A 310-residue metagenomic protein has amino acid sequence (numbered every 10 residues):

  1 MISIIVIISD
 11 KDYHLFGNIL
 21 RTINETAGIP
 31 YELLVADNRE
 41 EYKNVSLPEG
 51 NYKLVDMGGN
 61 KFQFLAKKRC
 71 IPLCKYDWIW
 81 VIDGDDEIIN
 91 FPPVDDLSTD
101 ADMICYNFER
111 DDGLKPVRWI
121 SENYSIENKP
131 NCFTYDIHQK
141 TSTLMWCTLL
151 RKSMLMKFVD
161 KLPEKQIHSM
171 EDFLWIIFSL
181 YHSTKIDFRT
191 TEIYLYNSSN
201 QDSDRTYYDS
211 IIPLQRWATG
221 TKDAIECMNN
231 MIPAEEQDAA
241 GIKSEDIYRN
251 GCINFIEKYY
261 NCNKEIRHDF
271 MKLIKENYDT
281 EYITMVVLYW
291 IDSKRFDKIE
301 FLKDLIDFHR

Functional and structural regions predicted by a protein language model:
I2-S3, N24-V35, N51-K53: Short loop->beta transition adjacent to catalytic acidic/histidine clusters or analogous donor-positioning motifs
D10-E25: Short, well-formed alpha-helical segments that are part of the catalytic scaffolds of diverse glycosyltransferases
E25, G59, L65, D100-A101 (+1 more regions): Membrane-interface aromatic/basic loop that binds lipid-linked glycans or pyrophosphate carriers, typified by
I29, D37-S46, G59: A conserved acidic beta->alpha catalytic loop
M57-C74: Glycine-rich, basic loop-to-helix element that forms the pyrophosphate-binding segment of sugar-nucleotide handling
K67-K68, E87-R189, Y194-I212: Donor-binding/catalytic cores of nucleotide-activated saccharide and glycerol-phosphate transferases/polymerases
I79: Short aromatic/hydrophobic "clamp" motif used to bind/position activated sugar donors
E192-N200, R205-Q237, R249-Y278: Catalytic core of nucleotide-sugar-dependent glycosyltransferases
